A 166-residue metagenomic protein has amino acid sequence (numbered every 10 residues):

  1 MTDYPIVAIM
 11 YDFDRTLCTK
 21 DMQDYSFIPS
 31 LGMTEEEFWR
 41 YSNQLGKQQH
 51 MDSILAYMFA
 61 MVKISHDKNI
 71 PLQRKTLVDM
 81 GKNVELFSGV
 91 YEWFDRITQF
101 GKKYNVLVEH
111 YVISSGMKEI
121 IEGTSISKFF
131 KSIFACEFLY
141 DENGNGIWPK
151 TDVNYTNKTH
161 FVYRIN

Functional and structural regions predicted by a protein language model:
M1-N145: Alpha-helical substrate-recognition element adjacent to the catalytic core
A135-N166: Conserved acidic, metal-coordinating active-site core of Asp-based, Mg2+-dependent phosphoryl-transfer enzymes
